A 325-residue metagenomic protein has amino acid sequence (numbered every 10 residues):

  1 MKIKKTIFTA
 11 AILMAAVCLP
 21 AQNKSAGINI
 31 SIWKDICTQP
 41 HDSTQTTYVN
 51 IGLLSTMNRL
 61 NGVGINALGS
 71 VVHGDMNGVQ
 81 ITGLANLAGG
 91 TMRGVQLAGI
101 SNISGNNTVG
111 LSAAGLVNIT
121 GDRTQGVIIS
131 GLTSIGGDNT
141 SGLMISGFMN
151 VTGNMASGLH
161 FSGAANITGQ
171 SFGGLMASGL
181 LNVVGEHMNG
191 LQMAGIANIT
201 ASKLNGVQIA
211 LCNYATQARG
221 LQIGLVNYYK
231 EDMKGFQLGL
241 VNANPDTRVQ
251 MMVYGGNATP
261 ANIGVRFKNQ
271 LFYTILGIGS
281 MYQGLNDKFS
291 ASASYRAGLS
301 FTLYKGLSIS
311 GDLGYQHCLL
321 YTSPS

Functional and structural regions predicted by a protein language model:
M1-S25: Bacterial Sec-dependent N-terminal signal peptides
N23-T82, G89-R93, A98, N106-T108 (+1 more regions): N-terminal targeting and processing segments
A26, Q45-T47, N61, D75-N77 (+12 more regions): Outer-envelope beta-barrel architecture signal
N50-G52, G64-L68, V79-L84, V95-I100 (+9 more regions): Glycine-/alanine-rich, low-charge beta-solenoid repeats
I51, I263, Y295-A297: Membrane-embedded beta-strands of outer-membrane beta-barrel proteins, especially the hydrophobic/small aromatic
S55, G69-V71, A85-L87, S101-I103 (+12 more regions): Transmembrane beta-strands of outer-membrane beta-barrel pores
M57-L60, H73-G74, G89, G105 (+11 more regions): Solvent-exposed loop/turn segments connecting transmembrane beta-strands in outer-membrane beta-barrel proteins
Y321-S325: Conserved small/polar residues in nucleotide/adenosyl-binding loops
